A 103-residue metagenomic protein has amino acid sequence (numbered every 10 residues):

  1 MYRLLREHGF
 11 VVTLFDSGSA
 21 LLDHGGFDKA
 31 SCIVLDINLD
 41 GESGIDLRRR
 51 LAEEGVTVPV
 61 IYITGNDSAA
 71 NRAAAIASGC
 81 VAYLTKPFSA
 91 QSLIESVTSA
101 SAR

Functional and structural regions predicted by a protein language model:
M1-T13: Two-component/phosphorelay signaling modules centered on CheY-like receiver
L14-C32: Acidic, metal-coordinating helix/loop segments flanking the phosphotransfer/catalytic sites of two-component signaling
D16-S17, S43-D46: Acidic catalytic/metal-coordinating carboxylates
I37-N38: The short loop immediately C-terminal to the conserved phospho-acceptor aspartate in CheY-like receiver
I45-V58: Short amphipathic alpha-helix used as the core "switch/output" element in two-component signaling
D46, D67-A82: Alpha4 helix (beta4-alpha4-beta5 surface) of REC/receiver domains from two-component response regulators
A70, F88-T98: C-terminal output helix
